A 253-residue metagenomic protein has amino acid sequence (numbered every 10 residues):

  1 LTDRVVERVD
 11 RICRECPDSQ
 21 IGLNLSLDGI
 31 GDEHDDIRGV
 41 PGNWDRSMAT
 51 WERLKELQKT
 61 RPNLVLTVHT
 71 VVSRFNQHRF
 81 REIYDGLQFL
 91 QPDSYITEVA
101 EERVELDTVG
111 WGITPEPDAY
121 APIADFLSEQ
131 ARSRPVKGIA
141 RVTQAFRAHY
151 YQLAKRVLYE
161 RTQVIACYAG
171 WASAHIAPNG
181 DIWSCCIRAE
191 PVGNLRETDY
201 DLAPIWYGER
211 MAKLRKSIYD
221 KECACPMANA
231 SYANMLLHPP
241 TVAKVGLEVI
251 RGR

Functional and structural regions predicted by a protein language model:
T2-R11, F80-Y84: Distinct, well-ordered alpha-helical segments
R8, I37, F126, Q130 (+4 more regions): Residues that form generic nucleotide/phosphate-binding pockets
R14-W183, I187-E197, H238: Radical SAM enzyme [4Fe-4S]-AdoMet core and its adjacent flexible, acidic and glycine-rich loops/tails across
V164, N179-R253: Flexible mid-to-C-terminal extensions adjoining Fe-S/redox cofactors in radical SAM and related proteins
